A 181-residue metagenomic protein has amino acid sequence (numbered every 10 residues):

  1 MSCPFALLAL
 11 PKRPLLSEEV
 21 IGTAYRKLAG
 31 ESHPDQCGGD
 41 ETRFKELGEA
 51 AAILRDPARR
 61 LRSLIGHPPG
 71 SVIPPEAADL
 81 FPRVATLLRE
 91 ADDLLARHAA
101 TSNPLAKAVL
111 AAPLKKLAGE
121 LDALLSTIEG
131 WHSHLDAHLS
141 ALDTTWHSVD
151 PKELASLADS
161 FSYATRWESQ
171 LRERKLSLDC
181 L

Functional and structural regions predicted by a protein language model:
M1-L181: C-terminal accessory/regulatory regions appended to core domains
